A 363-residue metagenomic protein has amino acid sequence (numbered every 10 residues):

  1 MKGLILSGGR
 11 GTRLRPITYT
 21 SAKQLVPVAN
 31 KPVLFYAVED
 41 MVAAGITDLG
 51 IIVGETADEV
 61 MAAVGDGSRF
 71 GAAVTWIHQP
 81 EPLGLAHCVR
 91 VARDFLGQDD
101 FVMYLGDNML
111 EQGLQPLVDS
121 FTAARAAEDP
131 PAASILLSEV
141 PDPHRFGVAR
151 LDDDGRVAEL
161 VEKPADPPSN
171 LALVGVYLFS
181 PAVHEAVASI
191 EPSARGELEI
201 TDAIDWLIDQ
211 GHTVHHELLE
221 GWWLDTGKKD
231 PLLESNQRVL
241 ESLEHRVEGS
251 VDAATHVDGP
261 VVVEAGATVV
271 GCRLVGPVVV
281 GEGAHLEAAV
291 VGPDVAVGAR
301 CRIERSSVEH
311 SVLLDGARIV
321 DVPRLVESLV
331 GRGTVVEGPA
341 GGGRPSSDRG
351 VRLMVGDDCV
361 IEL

Functional and structural regions predicted by a protein language model:
K2-I5, R13-P16, V26-P27, K31-L105 (+5 more regions): Conserved N-terminal catalytic core of the sugar/cofactor nucleotidyltransferase
G9, D107, E139, K228: Active-site glycine-centered loops adjacent to acidic/histidine catalytic or metal-binding residues that shape
L25, A149-L151, H216: A structural signal for short hydrophobic beta-strand segments in well-ordered beta-sheet cores
G50-G54, L136-L137, V312, L329: Short internal beta-strands
E55, L178-F179, G227: A conserved hydrophobic position in a structured secondary element of the catalytic/binding core that shapes
E111-A194: Conserved core of the sugar-phosphate nucleotidyltransferase
S189-L363: Left-handed beta-helix
